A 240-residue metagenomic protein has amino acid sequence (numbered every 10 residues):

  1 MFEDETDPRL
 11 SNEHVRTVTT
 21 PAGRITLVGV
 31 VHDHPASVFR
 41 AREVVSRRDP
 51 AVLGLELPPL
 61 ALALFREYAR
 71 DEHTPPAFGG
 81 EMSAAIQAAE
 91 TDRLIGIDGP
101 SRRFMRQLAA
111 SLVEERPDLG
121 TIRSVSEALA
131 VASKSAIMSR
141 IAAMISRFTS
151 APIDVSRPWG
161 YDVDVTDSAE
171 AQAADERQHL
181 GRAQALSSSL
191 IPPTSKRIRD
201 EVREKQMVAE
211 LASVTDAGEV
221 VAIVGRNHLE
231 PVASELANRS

Functional and structural regions predicted by a protein language model:
M1-S240: Compositional signal for N-terminal targeting/processing segments
